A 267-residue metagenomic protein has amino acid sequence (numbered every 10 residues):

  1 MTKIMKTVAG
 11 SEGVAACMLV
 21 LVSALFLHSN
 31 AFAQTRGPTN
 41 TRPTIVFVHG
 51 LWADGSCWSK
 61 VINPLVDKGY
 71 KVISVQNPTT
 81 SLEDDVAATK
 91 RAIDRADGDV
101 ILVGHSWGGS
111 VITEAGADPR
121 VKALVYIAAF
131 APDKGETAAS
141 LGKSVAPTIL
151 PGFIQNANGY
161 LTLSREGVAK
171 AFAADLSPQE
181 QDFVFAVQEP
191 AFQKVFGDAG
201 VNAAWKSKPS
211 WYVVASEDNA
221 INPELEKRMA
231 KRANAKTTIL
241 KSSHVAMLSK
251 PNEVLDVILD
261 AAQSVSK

Functional and structural regions predicted by a protein language model:
A15-H28: Bacterial N-terminal signal peptides
N40-L82: Conserved HGGG/HGGXW glycine-rich cap/lid loop of the alpha/beta-hydrolase fold
D67, K71-I101, A115-D118, G135-K143: Active-site loop/oxyanion-hole signature of alpha/beta-hydrolase fold enzymes
V103-G108, I112: Gly/Ala-rich beta-loop-alpha elbow adjacent to hydrolase catalytic centers
R120-V121, V125-A169, F192-V195: Flexible "cap/lid" loop of the alpha/beta hydrolase fold
F183-A204, S216: Active-site nucleophile elbow and catalytic-triad environment of alpha/beta-hydrolase enzymes
Y212-V214: Short beta-strand/loop motif that positions the catalytic acidic residue of the alpha/beta-hydrolase fold
S216-K241, L248, E253, A261: Conserved loop-alpha-helix segment in the C-terminal half of the alpha/beta-hydrolase fold that carries the catalytic
